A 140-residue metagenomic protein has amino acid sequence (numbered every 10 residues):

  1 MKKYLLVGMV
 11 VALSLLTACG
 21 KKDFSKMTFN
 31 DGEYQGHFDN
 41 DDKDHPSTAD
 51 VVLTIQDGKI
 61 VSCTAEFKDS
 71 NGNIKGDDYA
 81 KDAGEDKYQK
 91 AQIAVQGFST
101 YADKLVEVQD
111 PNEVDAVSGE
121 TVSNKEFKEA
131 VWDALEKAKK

Functional and structural regions predicted by a protein language model:
M1-Y4, G8: Positively charged n-region of N-terminal signal peptides that target proteins for export
L6, G20-S25: Short, low-complexity disordered leader/linker segments with a strong preference for bacterial N-terminal type II
V11-A12: Repetitive helical segments and hydrophobic/amphipathic motifs
L15-A18: C-terminal motif of bacterial Sec signal peptides marking the signal peptidase cleavage site
D23-D50, T54-K140: Active-site- and interface-proximal helix/loop "cap" or "latch" segments in soluble metabolic and energy-transducing
